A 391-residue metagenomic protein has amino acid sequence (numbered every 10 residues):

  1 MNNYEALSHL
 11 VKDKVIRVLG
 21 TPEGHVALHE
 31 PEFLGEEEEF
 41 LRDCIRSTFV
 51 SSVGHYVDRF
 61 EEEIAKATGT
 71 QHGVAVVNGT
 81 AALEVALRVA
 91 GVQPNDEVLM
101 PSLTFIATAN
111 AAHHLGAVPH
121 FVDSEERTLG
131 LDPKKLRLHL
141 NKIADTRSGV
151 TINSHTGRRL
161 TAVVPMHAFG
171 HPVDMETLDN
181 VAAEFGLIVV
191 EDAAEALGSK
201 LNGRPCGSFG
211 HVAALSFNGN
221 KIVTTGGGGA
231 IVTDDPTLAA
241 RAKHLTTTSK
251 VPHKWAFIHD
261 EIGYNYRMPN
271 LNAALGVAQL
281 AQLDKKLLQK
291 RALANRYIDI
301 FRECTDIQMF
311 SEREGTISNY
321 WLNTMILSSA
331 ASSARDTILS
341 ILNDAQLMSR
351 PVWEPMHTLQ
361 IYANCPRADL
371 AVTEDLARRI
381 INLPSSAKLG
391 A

Functional and structural regions predicted by a protein language model:
M1-V50, P384: N-terminal "arm"/small-domain region of PLP-dependent enzymes with the aminotransferase-like
L10, K14, R59-E62, T70-Q71 (+7 more regions): PLP-dependent aminotransferase class I/II
V50-E97, A111-H113, H120-D123, D145-H155 (+1 more regions): Phosphate-binding glycine-rich loop
T104-T108: Conserved coil-to-alpha-helix start sites within the AMP-binding
N110-A112, V181, L271: Hydrophobic/aromatic ligand-binding patch that stacks against planar heteroaromatic rings of cofactors or nucleotides
L115, E184-F185, C304, A345: Helix C-cap/helix->beta junction micro-motif
V118-T128, R350: Short beta-strand->loop structural element characteristic of the AMP-binding/adenylate-forming
R127-T225, A230-V232, T237: Active-site phosphate-binding strand-loop segment of PLP-dependent enzymes
